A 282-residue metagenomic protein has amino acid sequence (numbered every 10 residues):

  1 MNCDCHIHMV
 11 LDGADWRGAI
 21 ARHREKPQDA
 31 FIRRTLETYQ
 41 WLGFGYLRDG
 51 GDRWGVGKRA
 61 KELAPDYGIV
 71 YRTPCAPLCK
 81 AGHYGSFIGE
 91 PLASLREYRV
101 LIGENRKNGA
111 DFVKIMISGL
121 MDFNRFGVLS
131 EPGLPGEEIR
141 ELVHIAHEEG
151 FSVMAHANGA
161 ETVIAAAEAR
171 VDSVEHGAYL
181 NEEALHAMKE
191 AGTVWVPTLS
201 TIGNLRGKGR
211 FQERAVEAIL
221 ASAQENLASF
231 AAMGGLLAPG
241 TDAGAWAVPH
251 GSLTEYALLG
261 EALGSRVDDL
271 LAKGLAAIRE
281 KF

Functional and structural regions predicted by a protein language model:
N2-L63, Y84: Metal-associated gating/positioning segment near the N- to mid-region
H8-D12, R53-G57, C79-A81, G119-F123 (+4 more regions): Active-site environment of divalent metal-dependent phosphoester hydrolases
V10-K26, A81-L92, N124-P132, R206-A215: Acidic/histidine-rich helix-loop elements that form or flank divalent-metal/phosphate-binding sites at the catalytic
G13-R17, V163-A169, I202-E213, A223 (+1 more regions): Histidine/acidic-residue-rich catalytic or RNA/ligand-binding cores of hydrolases and nuclease-related proteins
D29-K58, G68-L78, A110-N124, S152 (+1 more regions): Divalent metal-dependent hydrolysis catalytic cores, especially in the metallo-beta-lactamase
D52, E90-V100: Glycine-rich anion/phosphate-binding loops
R96-M116, D122-W195, V216-L237, D269: Histidine/acidic residue-rich metal-binding segments in metalloenzymes
E148, L220-F282: His/Asp/Glu-enriched, well-ordered alpha-helical/loop segment that forms or immediately abuts the divalent-metal
